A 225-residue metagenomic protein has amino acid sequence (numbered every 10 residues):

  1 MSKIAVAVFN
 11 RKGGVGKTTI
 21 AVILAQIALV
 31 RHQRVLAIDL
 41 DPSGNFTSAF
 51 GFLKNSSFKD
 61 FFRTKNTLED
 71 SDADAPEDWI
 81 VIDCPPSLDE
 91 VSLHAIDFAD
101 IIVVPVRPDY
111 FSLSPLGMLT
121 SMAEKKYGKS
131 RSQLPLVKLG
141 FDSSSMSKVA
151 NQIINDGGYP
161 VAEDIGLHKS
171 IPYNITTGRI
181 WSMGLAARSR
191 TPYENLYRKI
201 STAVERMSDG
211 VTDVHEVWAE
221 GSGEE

Functional and structural regions predicted by a protein language model:
S2-V6: Extreme N-terminal starter segment of soluble prokaryotic enzymes
F9-V15, V30-I80, P86, T176: P-loop/Walker-type NTP enzyme "switch/lid" segment
T19-I20: Hydrophobic positions on the alpha1 helix immediately C-terminal to the Walker A/P-loop
A25, L29-V30, I96: Gly/Ala-rich phosphate-binding loop of Rossmann-like dinucleotide-binding domains, activating on the conserved
V91-Y110: Inter-motif core of Ras-like GTPase G domains
M118-G128: Conserved C-terminal guanine-recognition region of P-loop GTPase G domains, centered on the G4
G140-S182: Beta-strand-loop-alpha "switch" segments that mediate conformational coupling across diverse proteins
K169-S201: Inter-lobe coupling/hinge region of RecA-like P-loop helicase motors
